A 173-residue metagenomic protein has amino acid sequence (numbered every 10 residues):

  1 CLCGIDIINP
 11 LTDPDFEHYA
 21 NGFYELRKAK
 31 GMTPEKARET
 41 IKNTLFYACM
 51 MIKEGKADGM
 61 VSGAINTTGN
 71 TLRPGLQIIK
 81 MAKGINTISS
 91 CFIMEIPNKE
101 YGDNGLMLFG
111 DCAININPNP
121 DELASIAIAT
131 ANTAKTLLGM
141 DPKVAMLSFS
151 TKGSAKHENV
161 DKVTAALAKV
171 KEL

Functional and structural regions predicted by a protein language model:
C1-L173: Anion-binding alpha/beta catalytic cores of soluble intermediary-metabolism enzymes, centered on
